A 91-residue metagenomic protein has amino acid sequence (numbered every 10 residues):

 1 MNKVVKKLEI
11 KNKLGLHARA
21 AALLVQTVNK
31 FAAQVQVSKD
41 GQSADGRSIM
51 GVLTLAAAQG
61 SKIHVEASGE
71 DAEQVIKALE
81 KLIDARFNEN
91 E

Functional and structural regions predicted by a protein language model:
M1-N2, E91: SAM-dependent methyltransferases
K3-K7, K62-H64: Intrinsic-disorder/low-complexity, polar/charged segments enriched in Ser/Thr/Lys/Arg/Asp/Glu/Gln
E9-M50, T54-Q59: Compact, glycine-rich, soluble single-domain proteins
A58-E91: C-terminal structural segments of small proteins and small subunits
